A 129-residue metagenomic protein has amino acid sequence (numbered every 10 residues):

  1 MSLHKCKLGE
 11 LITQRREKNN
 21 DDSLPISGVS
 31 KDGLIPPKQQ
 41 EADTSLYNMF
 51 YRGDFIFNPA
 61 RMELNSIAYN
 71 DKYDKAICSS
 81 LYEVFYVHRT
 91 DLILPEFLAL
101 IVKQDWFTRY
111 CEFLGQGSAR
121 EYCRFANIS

Functional and structural regions predicted by a protein language model:
M1-C6, E83-P95, C123-S129: Proline-centric
M1-K18: Non-catalytic DNA-recognition/assembly elements of restriction-modification systems
D22-P36: Short, basic/aromatic beta-hairpin or loop at an interaction surface
L34-S45, A68: Short alpha-helix capping/helix-loop boundary micro-motifs
T44-N48, Y73-D74: Short, surface-exposed secondary-structure edge patches
R52-G53: Loop/turn positions that initiate beta-strands
I56-F107: A short beta-sheet element
Q104-S129: Specificity-determining recognition surfaces
